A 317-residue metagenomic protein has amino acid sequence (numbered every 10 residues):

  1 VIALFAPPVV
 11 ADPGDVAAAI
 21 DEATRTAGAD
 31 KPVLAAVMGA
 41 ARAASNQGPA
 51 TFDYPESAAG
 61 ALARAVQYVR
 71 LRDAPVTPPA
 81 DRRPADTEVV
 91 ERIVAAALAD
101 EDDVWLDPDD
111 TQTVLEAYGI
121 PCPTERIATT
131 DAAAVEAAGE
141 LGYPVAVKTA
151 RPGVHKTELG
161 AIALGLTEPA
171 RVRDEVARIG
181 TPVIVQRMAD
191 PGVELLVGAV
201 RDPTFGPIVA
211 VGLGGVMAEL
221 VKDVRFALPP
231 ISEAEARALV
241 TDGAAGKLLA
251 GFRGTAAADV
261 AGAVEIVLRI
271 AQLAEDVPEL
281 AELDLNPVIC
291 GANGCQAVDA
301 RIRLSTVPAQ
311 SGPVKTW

Functional and structural regions predicted by a protein language model:
V1-W317: Catalytic-core regions of core metabolic enzymes, especially those transforming organic acids/acyl-group intermediates
